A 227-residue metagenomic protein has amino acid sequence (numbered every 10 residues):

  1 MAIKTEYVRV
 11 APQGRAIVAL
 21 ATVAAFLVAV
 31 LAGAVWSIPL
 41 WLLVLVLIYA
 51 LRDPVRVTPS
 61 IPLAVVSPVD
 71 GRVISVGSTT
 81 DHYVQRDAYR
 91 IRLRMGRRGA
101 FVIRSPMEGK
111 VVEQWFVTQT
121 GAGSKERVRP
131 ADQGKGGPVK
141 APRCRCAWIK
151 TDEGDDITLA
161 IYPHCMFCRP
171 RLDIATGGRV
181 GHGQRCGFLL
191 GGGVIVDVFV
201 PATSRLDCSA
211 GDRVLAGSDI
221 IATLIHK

Functional and structural regions predicted by a protein language model:
M1-K227: Contiguous, well-folded functional domains in the mature portion of proteins
